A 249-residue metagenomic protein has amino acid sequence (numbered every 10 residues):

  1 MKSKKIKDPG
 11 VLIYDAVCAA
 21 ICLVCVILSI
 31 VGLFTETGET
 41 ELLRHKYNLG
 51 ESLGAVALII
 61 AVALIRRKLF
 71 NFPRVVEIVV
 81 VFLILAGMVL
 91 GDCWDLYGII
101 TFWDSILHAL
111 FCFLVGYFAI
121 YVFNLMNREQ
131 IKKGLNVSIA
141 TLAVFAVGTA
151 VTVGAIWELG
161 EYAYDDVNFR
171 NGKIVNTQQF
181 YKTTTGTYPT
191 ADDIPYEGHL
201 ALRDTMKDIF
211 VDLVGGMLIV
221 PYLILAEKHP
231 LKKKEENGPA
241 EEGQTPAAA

Functional and structural regions predicted by a protein language model:
S3-A20: N-terminal membrane topogenic signal
K5-D8, E39-L42, V62-V75, Q130-V137: Membrane-interface helix-boundary motifs at transmembrane edges
L23-G32, V81-C93, V151-A155: Aromatic-anchored segments of alpha-helical transmembrane domains
T37-L42, R67-F70, C93-W103: Membrane-interface helix caps and helix-loop-helix hairpins in membrane proteins
T40-L58: Loop-to-helix transition at the N-terminal end of transmembrane alpha-helices
N71-F82, D104-L107: Cytoplasmic-side transmembrane-helix entry/capping segments in multi-pass membrane proteins
L90-A146, Y162, D166: Membrane-proximal helix-loop-helix units in multi-pass membrane proteins
H108-G116, F145, T149-N168, G172-Y188 (+1 more regions): Alpha-helical transmembrane segments that form the membrane-embedded catalytic/substrate-binding core of multi-pass
